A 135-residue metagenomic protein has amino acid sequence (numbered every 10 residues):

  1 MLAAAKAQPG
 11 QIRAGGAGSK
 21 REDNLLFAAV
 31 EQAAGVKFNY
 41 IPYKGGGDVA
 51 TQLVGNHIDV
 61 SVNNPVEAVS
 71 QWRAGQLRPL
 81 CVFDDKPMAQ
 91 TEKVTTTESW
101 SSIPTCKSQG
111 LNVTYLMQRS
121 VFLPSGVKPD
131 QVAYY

Functional and structural regions predicted by a protein language model:
M1-D48, C106, L111, L116-Y135: Hinge/capping helix and adjacent helix->loop/strand transition within the periplasmic-binding protein
A17, G35-K37, V54-I58, V94-W100: Short linear motifs at secondary-structure transitions and domain/linker junctions
D23, G45, N63-N64, E98: Residue-level preference for nonpolar/small residues embedded in alpha-helices
A29, A33, G47-S61, V66-Q76: Short helices/loops that flank or line small-molecule/ion binding pockets
A34-G46, P65-A68, P87-K93: Short, Lys/Arg-enriched charge-dense amphipathic segments
Y43, V62-N63, C81-V82: Short beta-strand and adjacent tight-turn residues that come in two discontinuous sequence segments and form the edges
A68-Y134: C-terminal lobe and pocket-closing loops of periplasmic/extracytoplasmic Venus-flytrap solute-binding proteins
